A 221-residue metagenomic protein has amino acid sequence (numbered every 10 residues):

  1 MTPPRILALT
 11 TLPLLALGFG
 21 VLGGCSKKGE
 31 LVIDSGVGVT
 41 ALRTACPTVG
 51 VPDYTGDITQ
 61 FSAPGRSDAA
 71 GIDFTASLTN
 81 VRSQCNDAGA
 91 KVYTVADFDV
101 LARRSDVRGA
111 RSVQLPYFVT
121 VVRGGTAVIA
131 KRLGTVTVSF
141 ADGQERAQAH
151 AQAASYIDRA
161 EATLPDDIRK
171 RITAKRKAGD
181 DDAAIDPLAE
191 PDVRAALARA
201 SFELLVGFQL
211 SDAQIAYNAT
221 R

Functional and structural regions predicted by a protein language model:
T2-P13: Bacterial N-terminal signal peptides that target proteins for export
G20-G24: C-terminal motif of bacterial Sec signal peptides marking the signal peptidase cleavage site
S26-G29: Bacterial signal peptide processing site
D34-S62: Post-signal peptide N-terminal segment of mature Sec-exported envelope proteins
R66-F74, R82-T94, R104-R111, G125-I129 (+1 more regions): Short, solvent-exposed beta-strand/turn "edge" segments of beta-rich domains on protein surfaces
N80-C85, A96-D106, Y117-G125, F140-D142 (+1 more regions): Beta-strand elements of well-folded, non-transmembrane domains
R111-L164: An exposed acidic His-Trp-rich patch
Q152-A213: Intrinsically disordered, low-complexity, charge-dense segments enriched in Lys/Arg and Glu/Asp interspersed
